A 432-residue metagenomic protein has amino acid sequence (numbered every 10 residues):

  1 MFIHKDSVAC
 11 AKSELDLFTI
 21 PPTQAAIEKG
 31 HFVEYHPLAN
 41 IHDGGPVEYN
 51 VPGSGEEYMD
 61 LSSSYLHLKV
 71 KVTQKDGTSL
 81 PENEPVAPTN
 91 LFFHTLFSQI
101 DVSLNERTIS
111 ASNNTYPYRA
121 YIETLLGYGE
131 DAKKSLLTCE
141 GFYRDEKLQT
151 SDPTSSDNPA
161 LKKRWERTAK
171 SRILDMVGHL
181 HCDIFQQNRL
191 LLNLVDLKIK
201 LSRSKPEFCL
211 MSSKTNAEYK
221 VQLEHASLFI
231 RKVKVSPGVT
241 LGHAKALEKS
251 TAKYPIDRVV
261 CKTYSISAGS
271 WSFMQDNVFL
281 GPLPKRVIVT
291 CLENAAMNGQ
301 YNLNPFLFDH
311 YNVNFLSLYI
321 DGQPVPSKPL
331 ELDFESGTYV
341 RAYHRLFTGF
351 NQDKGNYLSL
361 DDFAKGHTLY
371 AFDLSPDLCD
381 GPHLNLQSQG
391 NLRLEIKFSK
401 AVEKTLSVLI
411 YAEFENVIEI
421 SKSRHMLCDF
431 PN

Functional and structural regions predicted by a protein language model:
M1-N432: Short, low-complexity Pro/Thr/Gly
